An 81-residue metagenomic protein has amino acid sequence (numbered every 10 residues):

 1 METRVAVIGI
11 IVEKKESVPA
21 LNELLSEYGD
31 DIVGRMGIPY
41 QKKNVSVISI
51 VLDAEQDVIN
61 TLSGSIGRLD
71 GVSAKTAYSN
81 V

Functional and structural regions predicted by a protein language model:
M1-V81: Long, contiguous binding/interaction regions
